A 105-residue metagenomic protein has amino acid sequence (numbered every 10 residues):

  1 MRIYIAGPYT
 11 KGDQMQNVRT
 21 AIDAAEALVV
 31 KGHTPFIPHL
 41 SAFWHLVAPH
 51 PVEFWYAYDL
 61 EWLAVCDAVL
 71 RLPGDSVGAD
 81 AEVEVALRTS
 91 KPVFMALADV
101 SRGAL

Functional and structural regions predicted by a protein language model:
M1-L105: Conserved catalytic or regulatory cores that recognize and/or transform ribose-phosphate-containing ligands
